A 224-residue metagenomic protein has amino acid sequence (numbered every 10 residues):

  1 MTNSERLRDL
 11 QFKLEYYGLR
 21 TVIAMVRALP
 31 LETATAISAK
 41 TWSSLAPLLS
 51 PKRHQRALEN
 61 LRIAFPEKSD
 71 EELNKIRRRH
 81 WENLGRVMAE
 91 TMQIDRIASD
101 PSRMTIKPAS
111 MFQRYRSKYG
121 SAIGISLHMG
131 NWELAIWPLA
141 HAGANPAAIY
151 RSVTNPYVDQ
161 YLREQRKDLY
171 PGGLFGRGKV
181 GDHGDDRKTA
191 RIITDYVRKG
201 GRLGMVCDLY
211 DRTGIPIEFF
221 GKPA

Functional and structural regions predicted by a protein language model:
M1-S126, D159-K167: Membrane-anchoring hydrophobic helices of lipid-metabolizing enzymes
T91, D95-A224: Soluble catalytic domains of membrane acyltransferases
